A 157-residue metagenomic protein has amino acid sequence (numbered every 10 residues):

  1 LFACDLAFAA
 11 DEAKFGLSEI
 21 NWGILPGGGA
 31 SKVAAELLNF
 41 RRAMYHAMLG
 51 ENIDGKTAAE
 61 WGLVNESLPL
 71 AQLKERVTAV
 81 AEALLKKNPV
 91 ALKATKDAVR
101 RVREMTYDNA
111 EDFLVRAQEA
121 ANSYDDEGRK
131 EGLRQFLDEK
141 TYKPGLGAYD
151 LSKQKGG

Functional and structural regions predicted by a protein language model:
F2-V90: Crotonase-fold acyl-CoA enzyme core
G50-K56, E75, A79, K86-G157: C-terminal alpha-helix plus adjacent terminal tail
